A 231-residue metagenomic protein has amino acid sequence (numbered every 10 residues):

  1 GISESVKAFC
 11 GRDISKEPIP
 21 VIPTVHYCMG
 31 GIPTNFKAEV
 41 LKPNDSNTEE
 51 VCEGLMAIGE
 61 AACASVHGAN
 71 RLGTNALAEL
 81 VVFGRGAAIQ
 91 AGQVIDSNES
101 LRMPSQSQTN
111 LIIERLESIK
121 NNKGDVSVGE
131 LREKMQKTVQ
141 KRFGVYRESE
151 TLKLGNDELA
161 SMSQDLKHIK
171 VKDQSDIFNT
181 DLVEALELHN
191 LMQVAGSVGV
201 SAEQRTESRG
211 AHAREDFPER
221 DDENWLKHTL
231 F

Functional and structural regions predicted by a protein language model:
G1-V25, Q90-D96, R132, K137: An anion/pyrophosphate-binding glycine-rich loop and adjacent beta-alpha core in soluble alpha-beta enzymes
I2, I19-V21, I32-T34, A61 (+2 more regions): Long, contiguous hydrophobic alpha-helical segments, chiefly transmembrane helices and signal peptides
A8-E53: FAD/FMN-dependent oxidoreductases across multiple families
Y27, E39-A57, A61-F231: Glycine- and aromatic-enriched mobile tails/lids
